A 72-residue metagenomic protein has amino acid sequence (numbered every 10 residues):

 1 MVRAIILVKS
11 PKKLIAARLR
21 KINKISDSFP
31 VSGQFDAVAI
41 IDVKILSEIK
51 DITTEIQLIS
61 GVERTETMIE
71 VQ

Functional and structural regions predicted by a protein language model:
M1-Q72: A compositional/biophysical signature of low hydrophobicity enriched in polar/charged and small residues
